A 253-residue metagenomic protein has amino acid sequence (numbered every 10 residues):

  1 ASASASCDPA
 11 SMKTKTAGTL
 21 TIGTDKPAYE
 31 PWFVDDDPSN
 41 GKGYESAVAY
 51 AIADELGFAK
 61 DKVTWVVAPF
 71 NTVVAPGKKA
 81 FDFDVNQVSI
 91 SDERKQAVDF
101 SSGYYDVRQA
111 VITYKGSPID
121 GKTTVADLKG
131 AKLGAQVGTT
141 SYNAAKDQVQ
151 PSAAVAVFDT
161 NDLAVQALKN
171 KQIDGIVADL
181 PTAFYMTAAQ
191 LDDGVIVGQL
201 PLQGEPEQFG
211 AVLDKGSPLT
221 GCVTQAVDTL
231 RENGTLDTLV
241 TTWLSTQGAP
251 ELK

Functional and structural regions predicted by a protein language model:
A3-D84: Extracytoplasmic small-molecule ligand-binding "clamshell" domains of the periplasmic binding protein/Venus flytrap
A5-A10, T140-V155, V195-I196, V227-K253: Ligand-binding clefts/hinges and TM-proximal coupling segments of bilobed small-molecule sensing domains
S11-M12, G41-G43, K95-V107, I196-Q199 (+1 more regions): A structural signal for short loop-to-beta-strand junctions that line the ligand-binding cleft of periplasmic/secreted
K26, D106-T113, A188-D228, T246-K253: Periplasmic-binding protein-like
P27, G41-L56, V88-I90, R108-V165 (+3 more regions): Bilobed "Venus flytrap"/periplasmic-binding protein-like clamshell domains and structurally analogous long
I52, P76-K78, L128, L168-K169 (+2 more regions): Hydrophobic residues within well-ordered alpha-helices
V63-V125: Acidic, polar ligand-binding/catalytic clefts
T72, V88-A97, K146-D147, D174-E205: A ligand-binding cleft/hinge motif common to bilobed small-molecule-binding domains
